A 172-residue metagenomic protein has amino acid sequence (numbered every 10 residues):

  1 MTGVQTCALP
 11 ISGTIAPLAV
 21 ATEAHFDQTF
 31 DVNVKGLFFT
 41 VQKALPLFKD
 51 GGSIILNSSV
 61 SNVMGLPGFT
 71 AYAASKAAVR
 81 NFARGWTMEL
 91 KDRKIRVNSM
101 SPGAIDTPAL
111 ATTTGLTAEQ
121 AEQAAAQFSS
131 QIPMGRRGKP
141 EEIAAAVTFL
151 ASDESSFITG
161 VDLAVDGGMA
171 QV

Functional and structural regions predicted by a protein language model:
M1-L9: Short, small-residue-biased leader/transition segments that mark boundaries at the very start of proteins
I15, M64, T148, T159-V172: Short C-terminal tail/terminal secondary-structure segment of NAD(P)H-dependent dehydrogenase/reductase domains
I15-L18, T22-D27, A124, F128: Substrate-binding pocket helix/loop in short-chain dehydrogenase/reductase
V41, S75, A83: Active-site helix of classical SDR
P46-L47, M88-D92, S156: Alpha-helical segment proximal to the catalytic Tyr-Lys
S59: Residue(s) in the substrate-gating loop at a strand-loop-helix junction that position the organic substrate next
S99, A121-E154, I158, V165-G167: C-terminal helical subdomain
